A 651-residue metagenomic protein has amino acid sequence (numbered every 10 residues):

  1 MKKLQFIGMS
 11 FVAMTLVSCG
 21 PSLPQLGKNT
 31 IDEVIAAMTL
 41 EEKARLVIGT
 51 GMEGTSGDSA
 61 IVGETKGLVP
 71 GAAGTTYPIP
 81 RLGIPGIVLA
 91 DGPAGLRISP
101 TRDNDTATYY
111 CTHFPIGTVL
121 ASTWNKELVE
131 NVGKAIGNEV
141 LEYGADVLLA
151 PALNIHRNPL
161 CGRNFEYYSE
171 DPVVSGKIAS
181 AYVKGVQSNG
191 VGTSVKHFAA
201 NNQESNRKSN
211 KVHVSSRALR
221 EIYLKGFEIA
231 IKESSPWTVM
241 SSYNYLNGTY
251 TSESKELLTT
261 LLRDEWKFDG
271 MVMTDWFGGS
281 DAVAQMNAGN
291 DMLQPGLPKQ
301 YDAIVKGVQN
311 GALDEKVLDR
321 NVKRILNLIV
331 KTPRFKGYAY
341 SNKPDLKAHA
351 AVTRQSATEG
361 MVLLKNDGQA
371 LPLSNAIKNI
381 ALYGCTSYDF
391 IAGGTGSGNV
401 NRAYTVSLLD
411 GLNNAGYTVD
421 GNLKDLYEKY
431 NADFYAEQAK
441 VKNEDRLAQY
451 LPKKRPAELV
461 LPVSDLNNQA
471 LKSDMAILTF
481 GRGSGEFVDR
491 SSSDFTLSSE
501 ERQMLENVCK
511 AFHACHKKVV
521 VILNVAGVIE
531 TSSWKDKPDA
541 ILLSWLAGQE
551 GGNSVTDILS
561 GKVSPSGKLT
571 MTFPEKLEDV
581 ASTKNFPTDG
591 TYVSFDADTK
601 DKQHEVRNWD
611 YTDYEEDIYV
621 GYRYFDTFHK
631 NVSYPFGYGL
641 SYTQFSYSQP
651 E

Functional and structural regions predicted by a protein language model:
M1-G8: Bacterial N-terminal signal peptides that target proteins for export
G8-T15: Bacterial N-terminal signal peptides
L16-E651: Glycoside hydrolase catalytic-domain context in secreted enzymes
